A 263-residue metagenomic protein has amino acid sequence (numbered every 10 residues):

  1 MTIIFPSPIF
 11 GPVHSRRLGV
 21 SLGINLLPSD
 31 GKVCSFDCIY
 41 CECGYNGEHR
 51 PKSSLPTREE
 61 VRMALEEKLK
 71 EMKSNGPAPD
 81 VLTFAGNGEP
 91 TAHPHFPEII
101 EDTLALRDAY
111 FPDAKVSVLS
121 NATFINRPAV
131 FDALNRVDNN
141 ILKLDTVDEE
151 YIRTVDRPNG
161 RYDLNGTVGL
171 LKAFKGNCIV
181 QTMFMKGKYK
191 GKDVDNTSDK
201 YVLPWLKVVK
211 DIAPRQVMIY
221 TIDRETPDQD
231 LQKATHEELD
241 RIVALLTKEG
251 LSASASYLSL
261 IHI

Functional and structural regions predicted by a protein language model:
T2-L26: Short, charged low-complexity linear segments at domain edges
R17-M63: Canonical Radical SAM [4Fe-4S] cluster-binding loop centered on the CxxxCxxC motif and its immediate flanking residues
Y45-V81, H95-E98: Conserved alpha-helical substructure of the radical SAM core
R58, I100, V202, T235 (+1 more regions): Amphipathic alpha-helical segments in well-structured domains
L82-N87: Short glycine-rich or small-residue beta-strand-to-loop segments that form or flank ligand, phosphate, metal/Fe-S
A92-Q232: Conserved AdoMet/S-adenosylmethionine-binding subsite of the radical SAM
D228-S259: Short acidic, glycine/proline-enriched helix-loop-strand junctions
I261-I263: Conserved small/polar residues in nucleotide/adenosyl-binding loops
